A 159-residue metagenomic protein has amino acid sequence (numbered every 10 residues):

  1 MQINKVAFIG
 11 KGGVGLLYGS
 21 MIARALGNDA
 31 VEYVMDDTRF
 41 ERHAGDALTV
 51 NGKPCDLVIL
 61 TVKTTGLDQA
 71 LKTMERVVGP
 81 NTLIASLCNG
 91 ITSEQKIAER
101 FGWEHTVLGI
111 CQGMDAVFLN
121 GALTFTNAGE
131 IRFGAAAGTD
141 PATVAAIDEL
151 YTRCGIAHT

Functional and structural regions predicted by a protein language model:
M1-L48: NAD(P)+-binding Rossmann beta1-loop-alpha1 motif at the extreme N-terminus of oxidoreductases
N4, D56, G129: Nucleotide donor/acceptor-binding cores
M21, N51-A122: Rossmann-like NAD(P)(H) cofactor-binding subdomain of soluble oxidoreductases
M35-D37, C88, I110, N127 (+1 more regions): Residues at the C-termini of beta-strands that transition into short coil/loop
R39-A44, E94-Q95, P141: Short, charged/polar "capping" segments at the starts of alpha-helices and the immediately preceding loops
H43-P54, G155-T159: Short, intrinsically disordered, charge-balanced linker/junction segments flanking boundaries in proteins
V77, R100-H105, N120-T159: Internal alpha-helical scaffold of NAD(P)-dependent oxidoreductase catalytic cores
